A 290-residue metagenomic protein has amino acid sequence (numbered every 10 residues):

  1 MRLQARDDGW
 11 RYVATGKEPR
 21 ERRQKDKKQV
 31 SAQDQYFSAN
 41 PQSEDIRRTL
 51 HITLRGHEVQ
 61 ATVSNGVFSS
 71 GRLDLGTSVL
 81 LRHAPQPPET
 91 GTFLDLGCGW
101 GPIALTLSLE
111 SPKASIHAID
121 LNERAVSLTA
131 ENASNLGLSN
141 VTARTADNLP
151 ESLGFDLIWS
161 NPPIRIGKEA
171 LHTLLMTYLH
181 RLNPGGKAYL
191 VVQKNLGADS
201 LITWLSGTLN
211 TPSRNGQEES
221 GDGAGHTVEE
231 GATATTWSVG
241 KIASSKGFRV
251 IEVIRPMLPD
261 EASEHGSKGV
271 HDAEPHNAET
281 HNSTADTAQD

Functional and structural regions predicted by a protein language model:
R2-R55, G66, S70: N-terminal auxiliary segments of SAM/dcSAM-dependent transferases
D34-I46, A198-D272, H276, T280 (+1 more regions): Class I S-adenosyl-L-methionine
S38-G91, E252, D260, G269 (+1 more regions): SAM-dependent Rossmann-like transferase core, predominantly class I methyltransferases with a strong bias toward
G76-S160: Conserved SAM/SAH cofactor-binding pocket of Class I
L107, Y178, L205: Class I S-adenosylmethionine-dependent transferase superfamily signal
D120-E123, A170, Q193: Short beta->alpha hinge that forms the Motif I/post-I loop of the SAM-binding pocket
H172-P184: A short glycine-rich, Lys/Arg-flanked "PGG" loop and its adjoining helix->strand segment in the class I
G185-V192: Conserved beta-strand signature within the Rossmann-like core of class I S-adenosyl-L-methionine
